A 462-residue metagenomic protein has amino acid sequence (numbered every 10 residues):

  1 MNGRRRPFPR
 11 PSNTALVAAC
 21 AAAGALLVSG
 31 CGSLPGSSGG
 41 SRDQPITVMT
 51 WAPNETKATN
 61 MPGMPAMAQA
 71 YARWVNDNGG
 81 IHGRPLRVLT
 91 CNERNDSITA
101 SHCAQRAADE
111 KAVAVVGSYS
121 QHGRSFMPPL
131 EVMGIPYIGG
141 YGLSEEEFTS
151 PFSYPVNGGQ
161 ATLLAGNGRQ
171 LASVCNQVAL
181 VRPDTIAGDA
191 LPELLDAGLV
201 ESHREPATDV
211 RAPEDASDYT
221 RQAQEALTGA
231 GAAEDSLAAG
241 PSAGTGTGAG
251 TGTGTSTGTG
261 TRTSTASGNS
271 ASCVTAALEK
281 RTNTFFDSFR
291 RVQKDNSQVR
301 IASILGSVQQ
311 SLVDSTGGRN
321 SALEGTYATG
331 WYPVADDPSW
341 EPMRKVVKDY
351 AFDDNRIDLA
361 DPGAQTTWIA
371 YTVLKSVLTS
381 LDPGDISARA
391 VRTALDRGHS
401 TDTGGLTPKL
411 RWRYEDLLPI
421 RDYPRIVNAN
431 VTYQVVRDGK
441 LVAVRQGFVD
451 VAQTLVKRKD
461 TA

Functional and structural regions predicted by a protein language model:
N2-A18: Bacterial N-terminal signal peptides that target proteins for export
L27-G30: C-terminal motif of bacterial Sec signal peptides marking the signal peptidase cleavage site
L34-A70, N78, E93-I98, D184-G188 (+1 more regions): Extracytoplasmic "Venus flytrap"
S41-D43, N60-A66, G79-T149, E214-S217 (+2 more regions): Beta-alpha junction/loop-to-helix N-cap segments that form part of ligand/metal-binding clefts
A107-S120, I138-G140, V178-R182, A207 (+5 more regions): Periplasmic-binding protein-like
A112-S217, R300-A322: Extracytoplasmic ligand/sensor domains, especially the bilobed periplasmic-binding protein
F286-I369, V451: Extracellular/periplasmic periplasmic-binding protein-like sensory domains
D354-A364, S376-L441: Segments of small-molecule ligand-sensing domains
